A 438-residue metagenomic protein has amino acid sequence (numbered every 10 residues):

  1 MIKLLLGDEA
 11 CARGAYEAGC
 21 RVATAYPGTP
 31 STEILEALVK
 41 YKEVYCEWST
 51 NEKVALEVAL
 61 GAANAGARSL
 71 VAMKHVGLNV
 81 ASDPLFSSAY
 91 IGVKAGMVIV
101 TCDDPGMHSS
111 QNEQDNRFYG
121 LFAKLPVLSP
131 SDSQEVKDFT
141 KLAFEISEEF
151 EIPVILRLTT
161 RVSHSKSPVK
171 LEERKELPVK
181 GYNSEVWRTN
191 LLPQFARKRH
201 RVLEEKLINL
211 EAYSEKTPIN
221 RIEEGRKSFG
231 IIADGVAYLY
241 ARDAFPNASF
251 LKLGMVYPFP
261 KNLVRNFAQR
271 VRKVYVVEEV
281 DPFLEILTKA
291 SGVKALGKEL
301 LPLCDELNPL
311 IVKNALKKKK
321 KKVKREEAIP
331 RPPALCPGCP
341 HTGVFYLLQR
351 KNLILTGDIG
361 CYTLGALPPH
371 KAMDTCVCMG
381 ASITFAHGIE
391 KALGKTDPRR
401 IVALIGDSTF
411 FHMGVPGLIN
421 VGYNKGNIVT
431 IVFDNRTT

Functional and structural regions predicted by a protein language model:
M1-D8, A18, P130-L335, P340-V344 (+1 more regions): Flexible, low-complexity linker and terminal segments
M1-S133, R161, E224-G225, F283-E285 (+1 more regions): Thiamine diphosphate
I2, A63-G225, G357-D358, Y362-T363 (+1 more regions): Conserved thiamine diphosphate
G14, R265, N420-G422: A general structural signal for stabilizing positions within well-ordered secondary structure
T24, L70, F229-I232, Y275 (+2 more regions): Conserved beta-strand elements of the Class I
P27, L158, A233-G235, K252-M255 (+7 more regions): Active-site proximal loops enriched in glycine and acidic residues that flank catalytic Cys/His/Asp and coordinate
V54, F259-L263, M413: Short acidic active-site motifs
G66, R226-S249, S382-L393, V415-V421: Short, acidic loop-beta-alpha module within alpha/beta folds
